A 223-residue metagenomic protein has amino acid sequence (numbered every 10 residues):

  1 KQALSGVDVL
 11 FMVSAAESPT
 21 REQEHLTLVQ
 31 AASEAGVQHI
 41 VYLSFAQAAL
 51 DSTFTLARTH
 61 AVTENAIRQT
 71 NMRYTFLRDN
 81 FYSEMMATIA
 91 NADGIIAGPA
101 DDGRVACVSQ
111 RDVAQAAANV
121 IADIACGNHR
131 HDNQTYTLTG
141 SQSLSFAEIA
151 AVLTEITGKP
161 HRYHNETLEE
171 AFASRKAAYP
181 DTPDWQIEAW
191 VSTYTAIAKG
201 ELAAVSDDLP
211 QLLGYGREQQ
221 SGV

Functional and structural regions predicted by a protein language model:
K1: Rossmann-fold cofactor-recognition segment
S5-V7, A16-L26, Q30-H39, F45-R162 (+2 more regions): Oxidoreductase cofactor-interface core, primarily capturing Rossmann-like NAD(P)-dependent enzymes
F11-V13: Periplasmic-binding protein-like
Q110, F146, L168, Q220-S221: Residues at or immediately preceding the N-termini of alpha-helices
H131, E169-V223: A hydrophobic C-terminal alpha-helical subdomain
